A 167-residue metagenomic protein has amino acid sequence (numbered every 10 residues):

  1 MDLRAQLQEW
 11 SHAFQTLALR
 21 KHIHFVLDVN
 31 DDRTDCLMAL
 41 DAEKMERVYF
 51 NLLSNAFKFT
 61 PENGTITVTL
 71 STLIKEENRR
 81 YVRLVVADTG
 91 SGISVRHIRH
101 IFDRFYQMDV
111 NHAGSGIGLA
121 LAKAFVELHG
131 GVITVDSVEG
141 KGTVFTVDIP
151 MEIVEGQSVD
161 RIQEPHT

Functional and structural regions predicted by a protein language model:
T16, S91-G92: Glycine-rich G1-box
L17-V29: Short conserved segments within the C-terminal catalytic ATPase subdomain
L37-L40: Conserved micro-motifs of the catalytic ATP-binding
A56-F57: Short helix-loop "hinge" at the ATP-lid/N-box region of the Bergerat-fold HATPase_c
G92-H100: Short helix N-cap motif at coil->helix boundaries in the Bergerat
G118, A122: Short alpha-helical Gxxx[C/S/T] motif in the catalytic ATP-binding
